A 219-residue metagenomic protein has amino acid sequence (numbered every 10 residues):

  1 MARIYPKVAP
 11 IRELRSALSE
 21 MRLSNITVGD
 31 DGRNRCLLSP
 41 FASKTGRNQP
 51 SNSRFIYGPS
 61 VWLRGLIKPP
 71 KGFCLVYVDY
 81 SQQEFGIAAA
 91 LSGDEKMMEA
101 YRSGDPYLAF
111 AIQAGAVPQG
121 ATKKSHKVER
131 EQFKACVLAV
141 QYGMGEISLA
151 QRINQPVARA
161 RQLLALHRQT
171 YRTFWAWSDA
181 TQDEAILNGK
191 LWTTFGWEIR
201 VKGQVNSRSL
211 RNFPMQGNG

Functional and structural regions predicted by a protein language model:
M1-G219: Conserved catalytic core of nucleotide polymerization and phosphodiester-bond processing enzymes
